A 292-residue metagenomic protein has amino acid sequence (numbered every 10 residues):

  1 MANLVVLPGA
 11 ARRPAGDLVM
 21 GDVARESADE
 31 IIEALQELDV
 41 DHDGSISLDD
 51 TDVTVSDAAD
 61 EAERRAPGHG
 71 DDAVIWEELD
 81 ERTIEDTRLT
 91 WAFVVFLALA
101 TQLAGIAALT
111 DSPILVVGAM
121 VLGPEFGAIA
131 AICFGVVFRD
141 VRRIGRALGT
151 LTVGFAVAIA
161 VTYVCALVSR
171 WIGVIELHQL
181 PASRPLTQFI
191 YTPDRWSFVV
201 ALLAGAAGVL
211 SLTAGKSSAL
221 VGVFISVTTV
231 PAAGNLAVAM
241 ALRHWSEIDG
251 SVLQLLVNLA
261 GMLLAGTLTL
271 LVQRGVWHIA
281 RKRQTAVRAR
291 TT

Functional and structural regions predicted by a protein language model:
M1, M120-I129, S226-A233: Short, proline-centered helix/strand-breaking motifs
M1-A73: Soluble N-terminal domains of membrane-associated systems
R13-A15, F126, S217: Short flexible coil/turn linkers enriched for glycine and charged/polar residues that connect secondary-structure
V23, P67-D71, T87, W91-V94 (+4 more regions): Catalytic cores of large soluble enzymes that bind and process phosphate-bearing ligands
D57-T101, A107: Cytosolic-side membrane-insertion boundary helix
E85-V168: Core alpha-helical transmembrane segments of integral membrane proteins
T152-T292: Generic detector of multi-pass transmembrane helix bundles and their immediately adjacent loops in polytopic membrane
